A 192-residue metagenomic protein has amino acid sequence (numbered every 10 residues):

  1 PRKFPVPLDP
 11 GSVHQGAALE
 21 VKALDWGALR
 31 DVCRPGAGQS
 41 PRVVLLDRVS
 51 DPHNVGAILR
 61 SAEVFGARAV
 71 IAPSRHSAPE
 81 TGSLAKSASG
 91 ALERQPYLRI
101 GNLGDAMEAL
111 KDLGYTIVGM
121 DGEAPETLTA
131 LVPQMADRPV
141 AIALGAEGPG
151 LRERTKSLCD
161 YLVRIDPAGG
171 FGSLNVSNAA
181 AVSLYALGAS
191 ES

Functional and structural regions predicted by a protein language model:
P1-A37: N-terminal positively charged helical leader segments and presequences
R2-K3, R75-S77, E147, P167-F171: Short, acidic/turn-prone active-site loops that include or flank metal/cofactor- and phosphate-binding residues
G11, P35-P125: RNA substrate-binding interface of SAM-dependent RNA methyltransferases
A23-D25, S50, E123-P125, A146-P149 (+1 more regions): Short glycine-rich anion-binding loops that position phosphate/pyrophosphate groups of nucleotides and phosphorylated
R30-A37, A109-K111, T129-A136: Short amphipathic alpha-helix with an adjacent loop that forms part of the alpha/beta core around
E63-V64, K86-A91, E153-S192: Structured adenosyl-cofactor binding patch, chiefly the S-adenosyl-L-methionine
S77-S83, P149-L158: Short, glycine/polar-rich helix-capping loops at beta-to-alpha or helix-loop-helix junctions that flank or form
